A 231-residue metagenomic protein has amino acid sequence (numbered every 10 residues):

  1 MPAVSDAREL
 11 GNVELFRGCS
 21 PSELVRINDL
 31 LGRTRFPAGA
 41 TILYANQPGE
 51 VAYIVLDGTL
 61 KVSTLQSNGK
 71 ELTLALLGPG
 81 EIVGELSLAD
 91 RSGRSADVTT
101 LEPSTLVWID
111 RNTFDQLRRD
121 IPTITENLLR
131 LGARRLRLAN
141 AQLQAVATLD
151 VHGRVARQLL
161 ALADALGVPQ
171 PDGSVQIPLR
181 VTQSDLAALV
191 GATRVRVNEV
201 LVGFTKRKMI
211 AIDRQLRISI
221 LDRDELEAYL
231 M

Functional and structural regions predicted by a protein language model:
M1-A38, V83, S87-L88: Cyclic nucleotide-binding regulatory module and flanking cytosolic helices
L15, A40-P103: Cyclic nucleotide-binding regulatory domains
L24, F114-L117, L226: A generic structural signal for short hydrophobic patches within well-formed alpha-helices
A75-R137: Cyclic-nucleotide recognition modules
V151, L162-M231: Phosphate-/nucleic-acid-contacting segments
H152-A156: Short, leucine-enriched amphipathic alpha-helices that occur as contiguous helical runs
